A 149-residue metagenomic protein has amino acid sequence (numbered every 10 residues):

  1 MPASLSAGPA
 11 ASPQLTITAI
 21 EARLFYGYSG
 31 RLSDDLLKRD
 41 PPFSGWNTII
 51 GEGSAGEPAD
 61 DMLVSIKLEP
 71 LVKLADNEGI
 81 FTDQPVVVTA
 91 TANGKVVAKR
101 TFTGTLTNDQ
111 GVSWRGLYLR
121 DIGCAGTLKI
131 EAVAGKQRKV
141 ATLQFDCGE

Functional and structural regions predicted by a protein language model:
M1-S4: Bacterial N-terminal signal peptides
G8-A59: Short, compositionally biased P/S/T/A/G/V-rich stretches that sit at domain boundaries
D60-V64: Structural beta-strand segments of beta-rich domains
L71-A75, G94-K129, A134-K136: Short, solvent-exposed, Trp/other aromatic-anchored flexible loops in extracytoplasmic proteins
N77-V86: Short coil-to-beta strand junction motifs in C2/discoidin
V88-A92: Conserved aromatic beta-strand anchor motif in extracellular beta-sandwich/beta-rich domains
R138-E149: Edge beta-strands of extracellular beta-sandwich domains
